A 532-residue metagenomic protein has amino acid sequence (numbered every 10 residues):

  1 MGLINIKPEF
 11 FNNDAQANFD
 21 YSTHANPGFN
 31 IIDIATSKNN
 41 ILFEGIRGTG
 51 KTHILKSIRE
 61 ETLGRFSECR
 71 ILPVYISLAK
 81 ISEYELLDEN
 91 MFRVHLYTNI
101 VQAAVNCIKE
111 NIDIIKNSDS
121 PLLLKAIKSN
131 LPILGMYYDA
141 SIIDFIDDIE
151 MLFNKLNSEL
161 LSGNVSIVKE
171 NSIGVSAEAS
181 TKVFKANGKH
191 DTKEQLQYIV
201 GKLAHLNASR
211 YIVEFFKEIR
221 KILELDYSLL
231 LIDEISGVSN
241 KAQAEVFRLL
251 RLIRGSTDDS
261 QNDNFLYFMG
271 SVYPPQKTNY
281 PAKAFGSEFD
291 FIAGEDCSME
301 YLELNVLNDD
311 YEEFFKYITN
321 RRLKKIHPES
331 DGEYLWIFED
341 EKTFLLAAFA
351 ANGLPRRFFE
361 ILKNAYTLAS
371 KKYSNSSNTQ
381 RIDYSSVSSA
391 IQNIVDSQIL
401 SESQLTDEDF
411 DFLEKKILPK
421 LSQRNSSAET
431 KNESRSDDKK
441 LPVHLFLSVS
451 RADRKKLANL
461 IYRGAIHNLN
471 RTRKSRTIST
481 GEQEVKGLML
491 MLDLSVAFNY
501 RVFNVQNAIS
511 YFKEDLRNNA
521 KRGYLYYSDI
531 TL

Functional and structural regions predicted by a protein language model:
M1-A17: Charged, amphipathic alpha-helical linker segments immediately N-terminal to NTP-binding catalytic cores
F19-K38, Y334: Pre-Walker A adenine-sensing motif
F43: Hydrophobic anchor at the beta1->P-loop junction of P-loop NTPases
I46-S228: P-loop NTPase nucleotide-binding core
I54-K56, Y84-D88, S239-A244, K277-A284 (+2 more regions): A short acidic (Asp/Glu
V74, A350, R357, T367 (+1 more regions): C-terminal leucine-rich, beta-strand-based interaction scaffolds used for sensing/assembly
I114-A126, N308-R381: Conserved AAA+ ATPase small/helical "lid" subdomain
Q195-F344: The catalytic "switch" region of P-loop NTPases
